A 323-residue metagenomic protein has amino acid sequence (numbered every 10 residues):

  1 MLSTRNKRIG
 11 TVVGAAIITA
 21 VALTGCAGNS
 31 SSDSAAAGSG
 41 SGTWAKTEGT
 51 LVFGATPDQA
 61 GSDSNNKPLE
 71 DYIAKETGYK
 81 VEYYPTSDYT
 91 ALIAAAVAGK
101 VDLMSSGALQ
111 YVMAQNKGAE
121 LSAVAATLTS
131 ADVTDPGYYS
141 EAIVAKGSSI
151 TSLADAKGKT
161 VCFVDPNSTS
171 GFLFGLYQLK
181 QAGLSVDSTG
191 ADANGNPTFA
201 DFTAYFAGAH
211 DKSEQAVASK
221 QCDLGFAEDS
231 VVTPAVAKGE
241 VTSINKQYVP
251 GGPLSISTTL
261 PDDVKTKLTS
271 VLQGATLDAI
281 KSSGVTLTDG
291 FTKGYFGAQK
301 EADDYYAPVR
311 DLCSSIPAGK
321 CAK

Functional and structural regions predicted by a protein language model:
M1-T24: Sec-dependent bacterial lipoprotein signal peptides
L23-S39: Bacterial lipoprotein signal-peptidase II cleavage site
G38-G40, A45-F53, D58-P68, K75 (+2 more regions): An extracytoplasmic/periplasmic, membrane-proximal ligand-sensing/linker region
E48-A74, T86, L109, D132-Q215 (+3 more regions): Bilobed "Venus flytrap"/periplasmic-binding protein-like clamshell domains and structurally analogous long
A74-G78, V97, N116, S148 (+5 more regions): Sec-exported extracytoplasmic/periplasmic mature domains
L92-A98, A108-A131: Acidic/His-rich segments in extracytoplasmic proteins that coordinate ligands and/or metal ions
S105-A119, G175-Q181, D211-T242: A ligand-binding cleft/hinge motif common to bilobed small-molecule-binding domains
L121-D135, V236-V249: Short beta-strand->loop
